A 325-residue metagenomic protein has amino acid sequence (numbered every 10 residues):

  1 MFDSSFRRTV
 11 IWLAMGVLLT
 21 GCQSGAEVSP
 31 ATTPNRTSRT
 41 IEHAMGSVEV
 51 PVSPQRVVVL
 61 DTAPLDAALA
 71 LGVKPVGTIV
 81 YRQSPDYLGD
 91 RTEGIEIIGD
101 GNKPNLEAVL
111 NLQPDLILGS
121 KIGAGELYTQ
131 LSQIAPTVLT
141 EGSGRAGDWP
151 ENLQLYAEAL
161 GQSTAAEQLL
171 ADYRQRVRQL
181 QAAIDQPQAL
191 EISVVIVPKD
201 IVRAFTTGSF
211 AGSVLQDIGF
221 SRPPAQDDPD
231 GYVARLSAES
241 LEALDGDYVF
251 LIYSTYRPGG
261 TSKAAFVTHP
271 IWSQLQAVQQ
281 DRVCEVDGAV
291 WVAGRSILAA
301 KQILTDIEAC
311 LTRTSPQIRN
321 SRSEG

Functional and structural regions predicted by a protein language model:
M1-I11: Bacterial N-terminal signal peptides that target proteins for export
L18-G21: C-terminal motif of bacterial Sec signal peptides marking the signal peptidase cleavage site
Q23-A26: Bacterial signal peptide processing site
R56, D61-N111, L116, K121: A short, structured surface patch at a secondary-structure boundary
R56-L60, P64-A68, A166-S221: Basic- and aromatic-lined ligand-binding clefts that recognize polyanionic substrates
S84, A124-E126, T140-Y156, A189-S213 (+1 more regions): Extracytoplasmic ligand-binding site segments that recognize negatively charged/polar headgroups
Q113-G119, P136, L241, D245-V249: Proline-aspartate-enriched helix->loop->beta-strand connector
D247-G325: Structured C-terminal subdomain patch of bacterial secreted/periplasmic proteins
